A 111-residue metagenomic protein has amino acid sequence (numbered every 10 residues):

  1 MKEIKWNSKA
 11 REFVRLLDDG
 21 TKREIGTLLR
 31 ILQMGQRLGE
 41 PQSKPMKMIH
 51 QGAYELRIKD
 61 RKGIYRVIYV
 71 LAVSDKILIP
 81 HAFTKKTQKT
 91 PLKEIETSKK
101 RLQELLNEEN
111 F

Functional and structural regions predicted by a protein language model:
M1-I64, V73-I77, K86-F111: Basic, Lys/Arg-enriched alpha-helical interface segments
V67: Portal/gating segments that form or line small-molecule/metal binding sites
V70: Conserved Hanks-type protein kinase catalytic core
P80: Conserved catalytic cores of phosphodiester-cleaving nucleases, focusing on short active-site segments
